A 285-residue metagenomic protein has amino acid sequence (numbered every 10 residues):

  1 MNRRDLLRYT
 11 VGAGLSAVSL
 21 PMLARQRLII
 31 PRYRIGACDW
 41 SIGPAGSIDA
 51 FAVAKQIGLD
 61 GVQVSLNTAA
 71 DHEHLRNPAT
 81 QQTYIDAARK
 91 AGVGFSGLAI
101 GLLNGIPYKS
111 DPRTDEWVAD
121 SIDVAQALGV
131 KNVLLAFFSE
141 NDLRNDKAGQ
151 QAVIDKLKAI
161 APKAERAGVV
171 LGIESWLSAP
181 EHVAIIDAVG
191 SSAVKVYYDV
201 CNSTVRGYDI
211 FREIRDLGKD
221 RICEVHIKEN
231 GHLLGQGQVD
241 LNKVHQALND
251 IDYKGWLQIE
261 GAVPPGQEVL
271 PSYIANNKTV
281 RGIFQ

Functional and structural regions predicted by a protein language model:
N2-R34, G43-I57, A179-Q285: Histidine-acidic metal/acid-base catalytic patches
T10-S19, R25-I29, F51, I85-G97 (+2 more regions): Active-site acidic/histidine proton-transfer and metal-coordination neighborhood in alpha/beta enzyme cores
Y33-C38, V62-V64, F95-I100, V133-L135 (+4 more regions): Hydrophobic faces of well-ordered beta-strands that scaffold small-molecule active sites in alpha/beta enzyme cores
S41, L66-T68, G101-N104, F137-N141 (+4 more regions): Active-site-proximal loop/turn and secondary-structure-junction residues that shape catalytic pockets, frequently
F51-K55, P78-K90, A119-A127, F211-D216 (+1 more regions): Short amphipathic alpha-helices and their capping/turn segments at secondary-structure boundaries
S65-T83, E140-R144: Glycine-rich, proline-tolerant flexible connector loops at the mouths of alpha/beta enzymes
D71-H74, P107-Y108, R144, H232-Q236 (+1 more regions): A generic structural signal for short coil/turn motifs at secondary-structure boundaries
N77-Q81, D111-V118, D146-L157, D209-R215 (+2 more regions): Charged helix-capping and loop-helix junction motifs
